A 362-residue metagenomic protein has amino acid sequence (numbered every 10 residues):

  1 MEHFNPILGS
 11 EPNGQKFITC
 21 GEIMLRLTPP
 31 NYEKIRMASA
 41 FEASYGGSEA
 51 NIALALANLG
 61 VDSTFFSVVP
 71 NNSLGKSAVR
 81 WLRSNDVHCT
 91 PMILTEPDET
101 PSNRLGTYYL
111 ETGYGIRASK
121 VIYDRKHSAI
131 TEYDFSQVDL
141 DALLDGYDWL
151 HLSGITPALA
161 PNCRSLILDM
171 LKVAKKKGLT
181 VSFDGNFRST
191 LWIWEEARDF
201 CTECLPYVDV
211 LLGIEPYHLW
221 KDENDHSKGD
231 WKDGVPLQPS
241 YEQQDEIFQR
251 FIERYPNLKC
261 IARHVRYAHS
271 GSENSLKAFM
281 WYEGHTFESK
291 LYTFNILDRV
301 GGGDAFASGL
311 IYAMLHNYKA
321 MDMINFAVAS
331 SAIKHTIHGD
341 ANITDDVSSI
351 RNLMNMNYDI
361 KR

Functional and structural regions predicted by a protein language model:
E2-M92, G113-I116, Y133-F135, E288-K290 (+2 more regions): Glycine-rich phosphate/adenosyl-contacting loop at the front of the ribokinase-like
I23, I155, G185: Active-site metal-binding loops of divalent metal-dependent hydrolases
F66-G154, V181, I350-R362: Conserved N-terminal subdomain of the carbohydrate kinase-like
L166-G178, F200-Y207: Catalytic-core regions built around general acid/base machinery
V173-T180, Y255-K259: A short helix->loop->beta-strand "cap" motif at the edges of active sites that frequently abuts
V181-F183, L211: Hydrophobic faces of well-ordered beta-strands that scaffold small-molecule active sites in alpha/beta enzyme cores
L191-E283: Conserved phosphate/ATP/ADP-binding segment of small-molecule kinases
K290-M356, I360: Conserved post-catalytic alpha-helical subdomain immediately downstream of the catalytic base and nucleotide-binding
